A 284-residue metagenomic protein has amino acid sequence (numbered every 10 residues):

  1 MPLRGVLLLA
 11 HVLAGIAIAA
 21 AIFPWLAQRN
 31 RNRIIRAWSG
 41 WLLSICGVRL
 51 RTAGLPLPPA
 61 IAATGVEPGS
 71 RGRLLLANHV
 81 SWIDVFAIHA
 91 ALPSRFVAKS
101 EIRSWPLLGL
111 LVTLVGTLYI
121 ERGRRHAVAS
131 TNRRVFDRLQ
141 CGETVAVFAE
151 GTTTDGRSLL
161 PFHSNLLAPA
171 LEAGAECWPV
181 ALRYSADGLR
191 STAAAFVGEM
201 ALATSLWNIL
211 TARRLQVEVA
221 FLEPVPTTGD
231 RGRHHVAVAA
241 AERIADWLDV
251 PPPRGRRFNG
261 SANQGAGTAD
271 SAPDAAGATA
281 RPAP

Functional and structural regions predicted by a protein language model:
M1-T52, L110-V115: A transmembrane-helix-recognition feature enriched in membrane-embedded lipid enzymes and envelope glyco-/phospholipid
I34-G72, V135: A short, well-structured juxtamembrane/interface segment
P56-S70, R257-A283: Intrinsically disordered, low-complexity terminal tails and inter-domain linkers enriched for S/T/G/P/D/E
R71-A77, E143-A149: Generic beta-sheet signal
V80-L139, E143: Membrane-embedded segments
K99, I120, F148, V180-L182: Generic beta-sheet signal
L107-L110, R124, R157-R231, V238-A239 (+1 more regions): A cross-family acyltransferase "interaction/gating" segment
V128, R134-F136, Q140-V145, G151-L167: Soluble extracytoplasmic domains of inner/organellar membrane proteins
